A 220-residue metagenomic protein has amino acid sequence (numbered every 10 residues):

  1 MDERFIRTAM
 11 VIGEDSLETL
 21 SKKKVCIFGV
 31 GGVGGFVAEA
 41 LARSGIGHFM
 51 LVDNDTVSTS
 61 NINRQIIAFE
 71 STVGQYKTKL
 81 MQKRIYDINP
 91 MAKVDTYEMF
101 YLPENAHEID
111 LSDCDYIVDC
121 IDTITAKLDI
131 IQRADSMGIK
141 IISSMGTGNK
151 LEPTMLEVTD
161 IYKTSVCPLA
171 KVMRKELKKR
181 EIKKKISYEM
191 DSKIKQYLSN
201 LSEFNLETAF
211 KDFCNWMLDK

Functional and structural regions predicted by a protein language model:
M1-C26: N-terminal charged helix/coil linker that caps or initiates catalytic domains
S21, I109-Y116, I121-A126, S136 (+4 more regions): Glycine-rich phosphate/adenylate-binding loop
F28-G29, V52: Conserved N-terminal Rossmann-fold NAD(P)-binding element of oxidoreductases
V33: Hydrophobic/small residue at the entry helix of a nucleotide-binding pocket
R43-H48: Conserved S-adenosyl-L-methionine
L51-N89: Glycine-rich phosphate-binding loop and adjoining beta1-alpha1-beta2 segment of Rossmann-like nucleotide-binding folds
E98-A106: Conserved SAM/SAH-binding loop
